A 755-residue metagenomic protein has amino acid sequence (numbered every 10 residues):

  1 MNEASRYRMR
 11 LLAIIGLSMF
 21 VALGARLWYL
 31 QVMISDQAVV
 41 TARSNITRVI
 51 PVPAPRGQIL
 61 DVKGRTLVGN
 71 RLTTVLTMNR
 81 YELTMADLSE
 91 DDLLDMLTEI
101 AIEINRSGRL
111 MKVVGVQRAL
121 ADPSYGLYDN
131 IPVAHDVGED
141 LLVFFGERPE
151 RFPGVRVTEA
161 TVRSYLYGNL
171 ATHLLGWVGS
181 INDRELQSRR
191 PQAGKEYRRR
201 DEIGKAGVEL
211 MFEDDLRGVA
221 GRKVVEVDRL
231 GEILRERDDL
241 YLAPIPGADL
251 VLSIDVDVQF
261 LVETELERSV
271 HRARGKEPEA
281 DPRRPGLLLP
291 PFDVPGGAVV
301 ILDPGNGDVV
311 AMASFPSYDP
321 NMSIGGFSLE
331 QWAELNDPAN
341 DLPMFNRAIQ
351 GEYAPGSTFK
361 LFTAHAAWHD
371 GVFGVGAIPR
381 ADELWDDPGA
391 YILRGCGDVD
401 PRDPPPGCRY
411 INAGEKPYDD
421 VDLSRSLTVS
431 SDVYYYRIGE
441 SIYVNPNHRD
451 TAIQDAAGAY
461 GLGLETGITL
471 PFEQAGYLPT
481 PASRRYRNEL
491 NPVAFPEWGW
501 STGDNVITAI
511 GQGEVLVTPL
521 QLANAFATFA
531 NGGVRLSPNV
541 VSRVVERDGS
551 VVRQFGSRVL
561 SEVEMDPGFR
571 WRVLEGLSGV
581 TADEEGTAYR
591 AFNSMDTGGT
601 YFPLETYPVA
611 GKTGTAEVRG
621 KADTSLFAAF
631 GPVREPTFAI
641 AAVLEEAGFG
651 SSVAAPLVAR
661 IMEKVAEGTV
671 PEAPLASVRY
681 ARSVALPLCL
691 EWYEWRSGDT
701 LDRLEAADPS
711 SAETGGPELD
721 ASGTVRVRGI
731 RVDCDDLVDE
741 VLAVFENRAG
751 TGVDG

Functional and structural regions predicted by a protein language model:
M1-P244, V256-F260, L266-A298, P304-G305 (+12 more regions): Membrane-proximal periplasmic segments of bacterial cell-envelope enzymes, especially penicillin-binding proteins
V68, V227-I245, I254, P291-F292 (+7 more regions): Beta-lactam-recognizing serine transpeptidase/beta-lactamase-like catalytic domain environment
T84-D87, G179-S188, V372-G374, N531-L536 (+1 more regions): Short helix-capping/linker segments at secondary-structure and domain boundaries
K205, D255, Q259, L522 (+2 more regions): Short, charged, low-complexity patches
E277-R284, G376-D386, A673-V678: Short, glycine/acidic-rich hinge or "gate" loops at secondary-structure transitions that mediate conformational
Y391-G395, S677-S683: Substrate-binding beta-hairpin/strand module that engages nucleic acids
A530, A659-V670: Short amphipathic alpha-helical signal-transduction/dimerization elements
